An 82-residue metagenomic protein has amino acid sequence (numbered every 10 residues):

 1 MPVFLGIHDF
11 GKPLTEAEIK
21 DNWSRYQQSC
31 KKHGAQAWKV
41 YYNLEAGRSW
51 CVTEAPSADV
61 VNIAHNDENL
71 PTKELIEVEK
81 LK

Functional and structural regions predicted by a protein language model:
M1-K32, Q36-W38, Y42-G47, N62-A64 (+1 more regions): Short S/T/G/P-rich N-terminal loop/turn motif that feeds into the first structured element of a domain
D9, V52-E54: Short hydrophobic/aromatic beta-strand micro-patches that form the beta-sheet surface supporting nucleotide- or nucleic
E54-V60: Helix N-cap motif at beta-to-alpha junctions
N66-E68: Short, surface-exposed basic-aromatic patches at helix termini and helix-loop junctions that form
L70-K82: Conserved short beta-strand edge segments in small beta-sheet-based binding/regulatory domains
